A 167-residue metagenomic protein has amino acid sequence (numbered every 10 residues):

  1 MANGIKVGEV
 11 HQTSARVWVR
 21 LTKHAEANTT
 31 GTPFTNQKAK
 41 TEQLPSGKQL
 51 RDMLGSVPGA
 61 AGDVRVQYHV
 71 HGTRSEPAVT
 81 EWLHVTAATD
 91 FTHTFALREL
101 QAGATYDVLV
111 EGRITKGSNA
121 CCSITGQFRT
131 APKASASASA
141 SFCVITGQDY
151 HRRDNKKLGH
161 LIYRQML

Functional and structural regions predicted by a protein language model:
M1-L167: Divalent metal-dependent phosphoesterase catalytic cores across multiple superfamilies
